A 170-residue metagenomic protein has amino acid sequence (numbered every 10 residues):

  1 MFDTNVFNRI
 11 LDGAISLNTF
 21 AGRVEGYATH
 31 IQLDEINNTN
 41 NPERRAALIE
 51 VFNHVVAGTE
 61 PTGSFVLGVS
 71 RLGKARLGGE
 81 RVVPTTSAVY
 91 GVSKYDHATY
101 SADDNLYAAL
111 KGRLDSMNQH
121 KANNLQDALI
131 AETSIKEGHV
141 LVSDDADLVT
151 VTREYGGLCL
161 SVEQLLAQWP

Functional and structural regions predicted by a protein language model:
M1-E137, A146-P170: Active-site-proximal, substrate-binding regions of enzyme catalytic domains and RNA-binding/basic surfaces
L141: Conserved SAM-binding loop
